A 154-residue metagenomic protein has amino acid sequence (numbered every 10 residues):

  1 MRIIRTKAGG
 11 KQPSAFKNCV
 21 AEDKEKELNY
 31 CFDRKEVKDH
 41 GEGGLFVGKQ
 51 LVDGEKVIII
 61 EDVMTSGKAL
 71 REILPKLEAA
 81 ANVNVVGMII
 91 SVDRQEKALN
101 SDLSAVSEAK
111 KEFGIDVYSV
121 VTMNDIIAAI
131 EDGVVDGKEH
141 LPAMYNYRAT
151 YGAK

Functional and structural regions predicted by a protein language model:
M1, E27-N29, N84-G87: Residue-level recognition of the N-termini of beta-strands and the immediately preceding loop/turn
M1-K7: Short glycine-rich phosphate-binding loop at a beta-alpha junction
S14-V57, K68-E72: Short, glycine/charge-rich flexible loops or terminal/linker lids adjacent to PRPP-binding catalytic cores
D33-E36, D62, V92, V120: Fold-independent oxyanion-binding glycine-rich loops and adjacent beta-strand/coil segments at enzyme active sites
K38-E42, S66-K68, E96-A98, I127-A128: Short, well-ordered, mixed-charge alpha-helical segments that flank or form enzyme active sites
F46-D93: A contiguous pocket-lining binding segment that forms or flanks enzyme active sites
P75-K154: PRPP-dependent phosphoribosyltransferase catalytic core
